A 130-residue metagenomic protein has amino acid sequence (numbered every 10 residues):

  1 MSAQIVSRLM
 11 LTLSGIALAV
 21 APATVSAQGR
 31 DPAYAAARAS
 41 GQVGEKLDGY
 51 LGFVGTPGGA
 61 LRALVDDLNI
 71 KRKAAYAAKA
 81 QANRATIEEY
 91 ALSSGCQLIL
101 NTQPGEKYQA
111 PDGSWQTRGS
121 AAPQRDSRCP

Functional and structural regions predicted by a protein language model:
S2-L13: Bacterial N-terminal signal peptides that target proteins for export
S7, S26-G29: N-terminal leader and targeting sequences that precede the mature domain
P22-T24: N-terminal signal peptide c-region/cleavage motif recognized by signal peptidases
Q28-E45, Y50-A63, E88-P130: Amphipathic, charged alpha-helical segments and their helix-to-coil junctions in extracytoplasmic/peripheral assemblies
V65-A80: Short, well-ordered alpha-helical segments
A80-R84, E88: Charged, well-structured alpha/beta interaction segments
